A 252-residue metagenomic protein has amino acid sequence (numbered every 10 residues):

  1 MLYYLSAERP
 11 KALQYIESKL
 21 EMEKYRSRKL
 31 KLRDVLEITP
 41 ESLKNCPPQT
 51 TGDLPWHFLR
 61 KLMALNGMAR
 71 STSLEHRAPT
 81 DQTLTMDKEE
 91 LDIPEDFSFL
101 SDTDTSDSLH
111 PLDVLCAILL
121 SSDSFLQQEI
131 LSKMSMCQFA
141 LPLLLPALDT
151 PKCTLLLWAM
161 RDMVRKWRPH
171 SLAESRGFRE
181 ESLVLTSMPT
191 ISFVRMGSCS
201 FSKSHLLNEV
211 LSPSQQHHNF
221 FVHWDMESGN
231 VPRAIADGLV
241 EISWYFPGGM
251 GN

Functional and structural regions predicted by a protein language model:
M1-S182, T186-T190, D225: N-terminal low-complexity/disordered regulatory or targeting extensions
L115, A140, M188-F193, S204 (+2 more regions): Beta-strand-rich binding-surface signature of beta-sandwich/beta-barrel folds used to engage anionic ligands
T150, M196-C199, G249-G251: Conserved beta-strand elements of beta-rich interaction domains across eukaryotes, especially beta-propellers
F178-D225: Extended amphipathic alpha-helical scaffold segments
L211-N252: Switch I (effector-binding) loop of TRAFAC-class P-loop GTPase G-domains
